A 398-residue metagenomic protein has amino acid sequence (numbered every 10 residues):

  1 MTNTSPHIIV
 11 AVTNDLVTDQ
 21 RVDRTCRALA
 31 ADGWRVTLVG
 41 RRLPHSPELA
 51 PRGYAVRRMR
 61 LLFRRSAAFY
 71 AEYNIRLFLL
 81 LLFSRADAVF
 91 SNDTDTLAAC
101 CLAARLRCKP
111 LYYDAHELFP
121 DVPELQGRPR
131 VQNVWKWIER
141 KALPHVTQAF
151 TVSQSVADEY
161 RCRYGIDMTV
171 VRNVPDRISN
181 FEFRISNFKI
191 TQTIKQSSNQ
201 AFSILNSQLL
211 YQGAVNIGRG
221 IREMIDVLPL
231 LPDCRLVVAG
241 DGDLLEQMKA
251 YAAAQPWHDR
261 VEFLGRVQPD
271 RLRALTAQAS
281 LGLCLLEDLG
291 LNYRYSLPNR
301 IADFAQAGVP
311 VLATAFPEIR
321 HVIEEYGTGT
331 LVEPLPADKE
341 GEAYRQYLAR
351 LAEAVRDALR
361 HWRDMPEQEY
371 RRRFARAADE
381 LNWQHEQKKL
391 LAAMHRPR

Functional and structural regions predicted by a protein language model:
I8-A11, S198-P229, V237: Conserved donor-binding/catalytic core segment of Leloir-type glycosyltransferases
G40, R57, K136-N187, V261-L264: Donor nucleotide-sugar binding/catalytic pocket of nucleotide-sugar-dependent glycosyltransferases
A68-I75, K109-Y112, F119-A142, R177 (+1 more regions): Nucleotide-sugar donor phosphate/pyrophosphate-binding loop at the beta->alpha transition of glycosyltransferases
I75-F83, A98, L102-L106, Y113 (+2 more regions): Membrane-proximal helix-turn-helix segments that form the acceptor-binding/catalytic region of lipid-linked
T147, L275-R294, V309: Acidic donor-binding loop of glycosyltransferase active sites
N206, E246-A274, L281: Nucleotide-activated donor-binding/catalytic signature segment of Leloir-type glycosyltransferases, i.e., the conserved
L281-C284, D303-A313, T330: Short hydrophobic beta-strand element within catalytic cores of glycosyltransferases and related nucleotide-activated
A337-A352, R363-H395: A charged, aromatic-enriched C-terminal amphipathic alpha-helix characteristic of glycosyltransferases across folds
